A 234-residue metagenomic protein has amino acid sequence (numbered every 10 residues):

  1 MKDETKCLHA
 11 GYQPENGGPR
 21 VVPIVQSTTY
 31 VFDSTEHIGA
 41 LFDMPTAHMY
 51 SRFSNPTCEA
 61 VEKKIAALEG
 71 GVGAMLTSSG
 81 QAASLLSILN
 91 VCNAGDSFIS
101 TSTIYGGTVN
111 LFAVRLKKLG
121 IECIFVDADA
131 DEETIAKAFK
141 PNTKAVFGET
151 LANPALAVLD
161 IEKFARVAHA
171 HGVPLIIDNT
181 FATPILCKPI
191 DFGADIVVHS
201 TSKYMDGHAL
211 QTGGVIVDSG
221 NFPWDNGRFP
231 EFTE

Functional and structural regions predicted by a protein language model:
M1-N55, K63: N-terminal "arm"/small-domain region of PLP-dependent enzymes with the aminotransferase-like
K2-D3, L68, G95: Intrinsic disorder/low-complexity signal
C7-Q13, A74-E234: Conserved PLP-enzyme active-site core in the AAT-like
P19-R20, G70, L210: Short, basic and Ser/Thr-rich N-terminal targeting/leader segments
S34-L85, G107-R115: Conserved N-terminal alpha-helix of the aminotransferase class I/II PLP-enzyme fold
